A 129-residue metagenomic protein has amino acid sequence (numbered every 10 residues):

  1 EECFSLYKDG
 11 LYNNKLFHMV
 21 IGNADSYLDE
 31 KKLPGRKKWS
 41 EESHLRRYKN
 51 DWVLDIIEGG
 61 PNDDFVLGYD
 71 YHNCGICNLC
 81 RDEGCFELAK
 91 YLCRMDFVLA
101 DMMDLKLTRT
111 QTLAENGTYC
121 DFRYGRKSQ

Functional and structural regions predicted by a protein language model:
E1-D82: Amphipathic interaction/junction segments at domain boundaries or subunit interfaces
D55-E115: Short, hydrophobic/π-rich interface segment
E115-R123: Beta-rich nucleic-acid/ligand-interaction surfaces
Y124-Q129: Short beta-strand-to-coil "C-cap" segments at the C-terminal boundary of structured domains/repeats, marking
